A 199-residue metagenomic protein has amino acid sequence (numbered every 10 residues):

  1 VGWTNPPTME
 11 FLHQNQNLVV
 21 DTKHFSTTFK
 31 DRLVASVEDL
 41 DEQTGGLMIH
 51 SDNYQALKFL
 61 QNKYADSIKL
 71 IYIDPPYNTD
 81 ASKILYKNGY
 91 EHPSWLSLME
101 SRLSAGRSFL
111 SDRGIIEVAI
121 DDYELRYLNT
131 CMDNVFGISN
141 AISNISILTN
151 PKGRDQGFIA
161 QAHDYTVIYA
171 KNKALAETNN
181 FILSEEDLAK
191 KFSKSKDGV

Functional and structural regions predicted by a protein language model:
V1-K69, D80-H92, S101: DnaQ-like (DEDDh/DEDDy) 3′-5′ exonuclease domain used for proofreading and 3′-end trimming on nucleic acids
G45-L47, S67-Y72, R113-E117, L125 (+3 more regions): Beta-sheet entry/capping signal
L60, A81-Y86, N129-T130, Q156 (+1 more regions): Short, solvent-exposed loop/turn and secondary-structure capping segments
N62-A65, T130-I138, A160-Q161: Short, surface-exposed basic-aromatic patches at helix termini and helix-loop junctions that form
I73-N78: Glycine-rich, acidic and aromatic/proline-enriched surface loops and short helix-turn segments that act as binding
H92-I145: Conserved Class I SAM-dependent methyltransferase catalytic core
N140-F158: Short, surface-exposed recognition loops and adjoining beta-strand edges that mediate ligand/DNA contacts, enriched
G153-V199: Flexible, glycine-/basic-rich loop-and-beta segments that form/coincide with the SAM-dependent methyltransferase
